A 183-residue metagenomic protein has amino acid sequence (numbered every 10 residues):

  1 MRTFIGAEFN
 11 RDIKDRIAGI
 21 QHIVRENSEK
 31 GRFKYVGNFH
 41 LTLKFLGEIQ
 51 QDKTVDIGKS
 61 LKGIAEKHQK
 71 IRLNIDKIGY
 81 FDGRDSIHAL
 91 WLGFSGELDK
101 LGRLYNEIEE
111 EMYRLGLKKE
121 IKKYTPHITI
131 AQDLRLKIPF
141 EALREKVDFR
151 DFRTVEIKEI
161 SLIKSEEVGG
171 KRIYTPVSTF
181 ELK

Functional and structural regions predicted by a protein language model:
M1-K183: Histidine-dependent nucleotide/RNA phosphoesterase domain, centered on the 2H-phosphoesterase fold with its duplicated
